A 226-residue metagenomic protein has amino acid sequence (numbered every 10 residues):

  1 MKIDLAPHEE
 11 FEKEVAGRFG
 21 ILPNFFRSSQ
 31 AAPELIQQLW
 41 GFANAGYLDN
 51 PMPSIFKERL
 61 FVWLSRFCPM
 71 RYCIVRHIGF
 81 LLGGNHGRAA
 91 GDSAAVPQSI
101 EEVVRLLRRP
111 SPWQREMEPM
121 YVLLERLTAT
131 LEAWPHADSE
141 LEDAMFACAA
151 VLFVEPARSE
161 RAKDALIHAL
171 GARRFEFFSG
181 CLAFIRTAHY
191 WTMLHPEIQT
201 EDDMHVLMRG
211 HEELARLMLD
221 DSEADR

Functional and structural regions predicted by a protein language model:
M1-R226: Hydrophobic alpha-helical segments
